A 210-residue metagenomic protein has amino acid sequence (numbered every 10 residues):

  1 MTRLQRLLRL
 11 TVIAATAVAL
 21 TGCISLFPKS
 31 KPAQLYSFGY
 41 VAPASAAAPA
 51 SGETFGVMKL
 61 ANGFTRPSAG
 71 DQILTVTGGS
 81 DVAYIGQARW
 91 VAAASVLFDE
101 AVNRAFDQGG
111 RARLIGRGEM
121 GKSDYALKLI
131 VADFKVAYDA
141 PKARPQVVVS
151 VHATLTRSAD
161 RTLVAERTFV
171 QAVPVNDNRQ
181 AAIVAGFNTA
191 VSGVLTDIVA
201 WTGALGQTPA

Functional and structural regions predicted by a protein language model:
M1-V12: Bacterial N-terminal signal peptides that target proteins for export
A19-G22: C-terminal motif of bacterial Sec signal peptides marking the signal peptidase cleavage site
I24-P43, G109-A159: Surface-exposed short loop/turn segments
I24-S95, L205-A210: A structural "domain/chain start" motif
E53-G56, A69-D71, G78, R111 (+3 more regions): Envelope-exposed proteins and targeting segments
S80-R89, A159-A200: Short secondary-structure boundary motifs at beta->alpha junctions and helix caps
N103-R111, V136, V199-Q207: Sec-exported extracytoplasmic/periplasmic mature domains
